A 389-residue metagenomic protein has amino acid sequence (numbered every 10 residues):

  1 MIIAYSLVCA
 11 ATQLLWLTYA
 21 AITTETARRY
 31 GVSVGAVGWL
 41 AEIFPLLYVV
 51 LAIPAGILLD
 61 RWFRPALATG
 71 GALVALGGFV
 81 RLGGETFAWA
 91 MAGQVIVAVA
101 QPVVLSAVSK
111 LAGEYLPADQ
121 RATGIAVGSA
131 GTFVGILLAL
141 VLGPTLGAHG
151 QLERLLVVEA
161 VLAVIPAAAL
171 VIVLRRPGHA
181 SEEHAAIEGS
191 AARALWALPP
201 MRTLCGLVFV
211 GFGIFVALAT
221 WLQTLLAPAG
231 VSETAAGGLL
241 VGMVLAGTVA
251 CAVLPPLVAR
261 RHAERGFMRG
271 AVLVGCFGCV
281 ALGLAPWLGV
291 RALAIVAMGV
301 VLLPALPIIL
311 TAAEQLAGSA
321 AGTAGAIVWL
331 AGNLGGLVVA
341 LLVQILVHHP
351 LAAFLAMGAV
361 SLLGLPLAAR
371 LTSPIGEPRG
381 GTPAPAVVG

Functional and structural regions predicted by a protein language model:
Y19-A20, P200-V241, T248: Extracytoplasmic gate region of multi-pass secondary transporters
V50-E85: Conserved MFS/SLC helix-loop-helix module at the cytosolic interface between two early adjacent transmembrane helices
L51-F63, A250-A263: Helix-to-loop junctions at the C-terminal end of transmembrane segments in multipass secondary transporters
G93-G131: Cytoplasmic helix-loop-helix junction between adjacent transmembrane helices in 12-TM secondary transporters
V127-R175: Helix-loop-helix hairpin linking two adjacent transmembrane segments in secondary transporters
R175-L204: Juxtamembrane intracellular "pre-TM" segments in multi-pass secondary transporters
E264-I309: C-terminal transmembrane helical hairpin of 12-TM major facilitator-type secondary transporters
L316-H349, M357: A late C-terminal transmembrane helix in Major Facilitator Superfamily
